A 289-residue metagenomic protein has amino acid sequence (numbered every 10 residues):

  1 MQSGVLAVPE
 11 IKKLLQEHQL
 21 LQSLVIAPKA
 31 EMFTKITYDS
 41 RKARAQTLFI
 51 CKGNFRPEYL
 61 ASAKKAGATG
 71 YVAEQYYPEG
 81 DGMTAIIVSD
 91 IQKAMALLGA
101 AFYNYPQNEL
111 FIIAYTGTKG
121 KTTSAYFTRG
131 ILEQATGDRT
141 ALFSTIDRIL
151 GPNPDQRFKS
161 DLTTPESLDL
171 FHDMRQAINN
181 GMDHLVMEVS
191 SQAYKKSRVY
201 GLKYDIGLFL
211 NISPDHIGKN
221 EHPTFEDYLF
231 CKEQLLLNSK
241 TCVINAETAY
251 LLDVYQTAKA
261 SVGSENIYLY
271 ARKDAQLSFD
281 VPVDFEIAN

Functional and structural regions predicted by a protein language model:
M1-L97: N-terminal leader/targeting and accessory segments in enzymes
A43, A63, Q75-M83, G151-N153 (+3 more regions): Short loop/helix-cap segments at secondary-structure boundaries that form the rim of catalytic
T47, T69, D183, D205 (+1 more regions): Conserved acidic residues
L60-A61, R129, M174, K232: Generic hydrophobic/aromatic pocket-lining and core-packing "Φ" positions
E79-G80, L208-N289: Acidic, Mg2+-coordinating active-site environments of NTP-dependent enzymes
A100-L150: Walker A (P-loop) phosphate-binding motif
E133-F230, N245-A246, N289: ATP-dependent carboxylate-amine ligase catalytic core
